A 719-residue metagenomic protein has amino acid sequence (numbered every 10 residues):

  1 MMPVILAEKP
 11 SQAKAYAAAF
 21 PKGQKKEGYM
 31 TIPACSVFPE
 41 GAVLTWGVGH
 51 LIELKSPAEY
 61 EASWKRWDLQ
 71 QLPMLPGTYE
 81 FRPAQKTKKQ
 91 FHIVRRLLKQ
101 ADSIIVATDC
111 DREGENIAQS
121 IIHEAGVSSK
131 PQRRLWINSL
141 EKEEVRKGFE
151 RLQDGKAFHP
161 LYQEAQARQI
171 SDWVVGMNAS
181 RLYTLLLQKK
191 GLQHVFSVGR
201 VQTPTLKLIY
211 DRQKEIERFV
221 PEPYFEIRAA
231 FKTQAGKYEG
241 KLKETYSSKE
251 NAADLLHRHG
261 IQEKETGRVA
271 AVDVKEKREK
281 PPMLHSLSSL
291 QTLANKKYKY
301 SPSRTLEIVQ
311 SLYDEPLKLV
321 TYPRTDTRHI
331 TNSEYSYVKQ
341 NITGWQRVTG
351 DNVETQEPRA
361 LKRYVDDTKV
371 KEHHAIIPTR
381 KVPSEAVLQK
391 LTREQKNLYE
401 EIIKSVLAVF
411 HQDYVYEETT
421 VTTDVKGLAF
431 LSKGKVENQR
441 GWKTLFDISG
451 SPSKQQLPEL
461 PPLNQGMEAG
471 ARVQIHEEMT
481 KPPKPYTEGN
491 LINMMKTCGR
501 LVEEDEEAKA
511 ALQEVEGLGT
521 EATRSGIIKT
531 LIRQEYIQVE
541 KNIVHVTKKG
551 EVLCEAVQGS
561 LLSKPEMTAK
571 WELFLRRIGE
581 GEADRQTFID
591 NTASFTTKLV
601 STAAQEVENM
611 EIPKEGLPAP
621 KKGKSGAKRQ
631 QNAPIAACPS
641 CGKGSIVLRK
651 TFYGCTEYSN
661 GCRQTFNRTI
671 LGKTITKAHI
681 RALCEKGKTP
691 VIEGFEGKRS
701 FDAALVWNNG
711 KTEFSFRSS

Functional and structural regions predicted by a protein language model:
M1-M2, D109-D111, L192-V195, V274-M283 (+4 more regions): Conserved short loop/turn motifs at secondary-structure junctions
M1-Q169, W173, M177, Q456: Intrinsically disordered, low-complexity regulatory segments
P3-V4, T87, E124, P131 (+4 more regions): Basic, low-complexity terminal or inter-domain segments flanking catalytic cores
E144-A229, K275: C-terminal or mid-to-C-terminal helical accessory/interaction module adjacent to the motor/catalytic core
F219-E239, V269-I308, P316, T487 (+1 more regions): C-terminal accessory/connector segments of nucleic-acid motor ATPases
Y246-H285: Metal- or metallocofactor-binding catalytic centers and their adjacent structured scaffolds across diverse enzyme
P316-K318, E535: Glycine-centered, phosphate/nucleic-acid-interacting loop/turn motifs that mediate DNA/RNA or nucleotide
